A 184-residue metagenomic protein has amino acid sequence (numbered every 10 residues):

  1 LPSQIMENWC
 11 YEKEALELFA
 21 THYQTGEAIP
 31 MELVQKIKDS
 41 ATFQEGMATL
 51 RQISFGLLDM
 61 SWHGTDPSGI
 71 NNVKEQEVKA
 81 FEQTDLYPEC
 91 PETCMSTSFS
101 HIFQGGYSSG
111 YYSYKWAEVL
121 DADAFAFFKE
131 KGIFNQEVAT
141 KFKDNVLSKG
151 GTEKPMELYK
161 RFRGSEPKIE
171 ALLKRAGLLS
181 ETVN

Functional and structural regions predicted by a protein language model:
L1-N184: Cation-handling catalytic/transport regions enriched in His/Asp/Glu
